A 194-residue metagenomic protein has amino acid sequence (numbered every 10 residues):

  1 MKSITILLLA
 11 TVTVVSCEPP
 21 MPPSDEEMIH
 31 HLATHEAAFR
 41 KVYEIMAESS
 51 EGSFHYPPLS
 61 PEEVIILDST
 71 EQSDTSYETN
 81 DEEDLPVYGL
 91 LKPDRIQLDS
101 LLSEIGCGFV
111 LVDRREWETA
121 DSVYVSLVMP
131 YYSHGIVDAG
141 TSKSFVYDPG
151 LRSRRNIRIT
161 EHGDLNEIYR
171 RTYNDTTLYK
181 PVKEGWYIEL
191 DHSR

Functional and structural regions predicted by a protein language model:
I4-V14: Sec-dependent N-terminal signal peptides
V14, I45, G52-L59, L67 (+4 more regions): Generic detector of ordered, mature protein regions
S16-C17, C107: Generic recognition of cysteine residues
C17-L102: N-terminal export/targeting and maturation segments
K92, S103-R194: Extracytoplasmic electrostatic interaction patches
